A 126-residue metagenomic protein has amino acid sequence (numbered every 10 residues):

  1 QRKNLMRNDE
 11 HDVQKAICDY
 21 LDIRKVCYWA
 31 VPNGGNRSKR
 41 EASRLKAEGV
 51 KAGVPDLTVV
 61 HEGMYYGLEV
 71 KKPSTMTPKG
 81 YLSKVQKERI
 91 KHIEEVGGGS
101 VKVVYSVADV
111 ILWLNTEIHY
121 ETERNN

Functional and structural regions predicted by a protein language model:
Q1-N126: Catalytic phosphate/metal-binding cores of nucleic-acid and nucleotide-processing enzymes, i.e., regions that mediate
